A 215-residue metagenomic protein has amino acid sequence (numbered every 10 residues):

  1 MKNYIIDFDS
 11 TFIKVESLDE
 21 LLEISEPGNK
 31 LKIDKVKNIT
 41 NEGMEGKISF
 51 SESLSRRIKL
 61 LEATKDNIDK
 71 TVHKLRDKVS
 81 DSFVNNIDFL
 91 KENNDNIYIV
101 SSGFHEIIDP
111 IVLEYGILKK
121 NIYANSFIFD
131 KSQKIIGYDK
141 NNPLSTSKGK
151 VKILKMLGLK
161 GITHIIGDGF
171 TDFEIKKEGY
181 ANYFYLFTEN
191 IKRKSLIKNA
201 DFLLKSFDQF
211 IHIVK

Functional and structural regions predicted by a protein language model:
K2-S126: Alpha-helical substrate-recognition element adjacent to the catalytic core
H73-D77, K140-T146, I162: Short, flexible loop segments at the rims of nucleotide/cofactor-binding pockets, characterized by
S101-S102, I162-F202: Acidic, Mg2+-coordinating phosphoryl-transfer loop and its flanking beta/alpha structural elements, shared across
G116-L144: Histidine/lysine/aspartate-rich catalytic loop segments that bind and position anionic ligands
A124-F129, T188-R193, F207-I211: Short, acidic/turn-prone active-site loops that include or flank metal/cofactor- and phosphate-binding residues
D130-I136, R193-D201, I213-K215: Short, charged, surface-exposed secondary-structure boundary motifs
G137-V151, F207-Q209: A polyampholytic, Gly/Pro-enriched intrinsically disordered region
S145-F173: Conserved Lys-Pro-Asp/Glu-containing loop-to-beta segment of HAD-superfamily phosphomonoesterases, centered on
